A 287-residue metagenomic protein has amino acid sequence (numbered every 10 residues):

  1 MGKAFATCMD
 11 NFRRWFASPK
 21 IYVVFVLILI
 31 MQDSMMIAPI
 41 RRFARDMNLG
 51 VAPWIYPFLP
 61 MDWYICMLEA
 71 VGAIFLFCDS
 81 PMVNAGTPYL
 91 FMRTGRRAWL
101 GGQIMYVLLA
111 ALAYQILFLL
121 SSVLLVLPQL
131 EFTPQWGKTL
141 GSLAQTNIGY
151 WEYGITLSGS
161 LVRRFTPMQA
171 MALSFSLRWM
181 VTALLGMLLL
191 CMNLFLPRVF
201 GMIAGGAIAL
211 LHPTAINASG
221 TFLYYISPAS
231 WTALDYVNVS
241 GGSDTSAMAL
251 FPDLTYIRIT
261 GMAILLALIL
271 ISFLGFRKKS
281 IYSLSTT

Functional and structural regions predicted by a protein language model:
M1-L27: Aromatic- and glycine-rich beta-strand/loop motifs that create alpha-glucan
C8-F12, F16, R97-L109: Interfacial transmembrane-helix starts/ends
P19, G95-R97, P197-I203: Membrane-helix interface segments
V24-L29, F200-P213, W231, T286-T287: Central hydrophobic cores of alpha-helical transmembrane segments in multi-pass integral membrane proteins
Q32-S80, G101-L190, L194, S227-T260: Secretory targeting signals
M35, L196-I226: Transmembrane helix segments
L76-M92, R96: Transmembrane helix boundary and interhelical loop/hinge segments in multi-pass membrane proteins
C191, F195, M262-T287: Junction motif at the cytosolic side of a transmembrane helix
